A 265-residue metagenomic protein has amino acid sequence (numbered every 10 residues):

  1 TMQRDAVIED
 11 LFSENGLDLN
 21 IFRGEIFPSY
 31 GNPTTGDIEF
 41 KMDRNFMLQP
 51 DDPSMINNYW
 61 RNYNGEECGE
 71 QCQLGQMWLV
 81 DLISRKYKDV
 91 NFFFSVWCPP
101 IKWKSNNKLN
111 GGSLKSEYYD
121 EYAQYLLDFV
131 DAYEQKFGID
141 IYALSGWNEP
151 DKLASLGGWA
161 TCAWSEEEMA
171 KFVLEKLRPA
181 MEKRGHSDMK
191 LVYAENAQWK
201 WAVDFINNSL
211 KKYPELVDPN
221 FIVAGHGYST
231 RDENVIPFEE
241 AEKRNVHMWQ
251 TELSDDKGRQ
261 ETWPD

Functional and structural regions predicted by a protein language model:
T1-Y142, S165, E175: N-terminal catalytic cores of secreted or lumenal carbohydrate-active enzymes
D18, D256-D265: Ligand-binding grooves and catalytic loops that recognize ribose/phosphate and carbohydrate rings, and esterified lipid
F27, V96-W97, G146-E149, E195-N196: Short, well-ordered beta-to-alpha junction loops that form the rim of enzyme active sites and present histidine/acidic
N32-R44, W103-N107, S155-W159, V203-D204 (+2 more regions): Short, solvent-exposed loop/turn and secondary-structure capping segments
N110-G111, L210-K211, D265: Short, hinge-like loop/turn segments at secondary-structure boundaries
D120-D140, P150-R259: Active-site neighborhood of glycoside hydrolase catalytic domains
